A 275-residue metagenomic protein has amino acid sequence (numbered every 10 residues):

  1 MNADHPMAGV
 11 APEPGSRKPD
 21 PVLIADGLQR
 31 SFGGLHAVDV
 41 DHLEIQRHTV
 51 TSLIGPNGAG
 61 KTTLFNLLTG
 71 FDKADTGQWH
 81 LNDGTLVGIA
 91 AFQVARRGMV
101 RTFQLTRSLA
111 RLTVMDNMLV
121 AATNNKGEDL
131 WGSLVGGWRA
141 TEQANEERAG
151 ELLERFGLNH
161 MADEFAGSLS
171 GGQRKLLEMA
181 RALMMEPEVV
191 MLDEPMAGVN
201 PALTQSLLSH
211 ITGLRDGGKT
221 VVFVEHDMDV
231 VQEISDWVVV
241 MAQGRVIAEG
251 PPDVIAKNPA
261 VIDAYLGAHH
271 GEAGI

Functional and structural regions predicted by a protein language model:
I54-P56: The feature captures the beta-strand-to-loop junction immediately N-terminal to the Walker
T69: Helix-to-loop junction immediately C-terminal to a conserved catalytic motif
D129-M161, M191, S209-T212: Conserved ABC ATPase "signature" region
E186: Conserved catalytic motifs of ABC-family nucleotide-binding domains
V231-E233: A short, surface-exposed alpha-helical micro-motif characterized by mixed small hydrophobic and charged/polar residues
